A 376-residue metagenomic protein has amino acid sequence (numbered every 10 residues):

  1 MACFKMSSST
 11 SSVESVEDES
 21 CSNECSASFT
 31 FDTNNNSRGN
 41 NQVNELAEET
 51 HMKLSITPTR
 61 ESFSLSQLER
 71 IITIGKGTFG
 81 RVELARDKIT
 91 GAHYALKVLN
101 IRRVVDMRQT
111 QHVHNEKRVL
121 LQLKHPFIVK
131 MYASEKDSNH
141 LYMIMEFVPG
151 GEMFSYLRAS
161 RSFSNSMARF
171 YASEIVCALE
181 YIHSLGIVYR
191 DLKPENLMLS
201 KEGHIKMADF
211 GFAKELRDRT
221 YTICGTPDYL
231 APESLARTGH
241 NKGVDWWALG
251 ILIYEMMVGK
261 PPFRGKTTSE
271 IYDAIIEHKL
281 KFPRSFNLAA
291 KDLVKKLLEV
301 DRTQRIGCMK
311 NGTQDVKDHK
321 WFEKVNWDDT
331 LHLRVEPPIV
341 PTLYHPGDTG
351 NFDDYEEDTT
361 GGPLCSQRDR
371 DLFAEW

Functional and structural regions predicted by a protein language model:
M1-S62: Intrinsically disordered, low-complexity regulatory segments that flank or precede the catalytic domain of eukaryotic
R70-V82: Protein kinase glycine-rich loop
H93, V98-K124: Conserved N-lobe beta3->alphaC-helix segment of eukaryotic protein kinase catalytic domains
S134: Activation-segment/catalytic-loop signature of the eukaryotic protein kinase fold
N139-E152, Y156: Conserved short submotifs of the Hanks-type protein kinase catalytic core that shape the nucleotide-binding pocket
Y171-A172: Activation segment signature within eukaryotic-like protein kinase domains
T303-W376: C-terminal regulatory tails of eukaryotic serine/threonine kinases
